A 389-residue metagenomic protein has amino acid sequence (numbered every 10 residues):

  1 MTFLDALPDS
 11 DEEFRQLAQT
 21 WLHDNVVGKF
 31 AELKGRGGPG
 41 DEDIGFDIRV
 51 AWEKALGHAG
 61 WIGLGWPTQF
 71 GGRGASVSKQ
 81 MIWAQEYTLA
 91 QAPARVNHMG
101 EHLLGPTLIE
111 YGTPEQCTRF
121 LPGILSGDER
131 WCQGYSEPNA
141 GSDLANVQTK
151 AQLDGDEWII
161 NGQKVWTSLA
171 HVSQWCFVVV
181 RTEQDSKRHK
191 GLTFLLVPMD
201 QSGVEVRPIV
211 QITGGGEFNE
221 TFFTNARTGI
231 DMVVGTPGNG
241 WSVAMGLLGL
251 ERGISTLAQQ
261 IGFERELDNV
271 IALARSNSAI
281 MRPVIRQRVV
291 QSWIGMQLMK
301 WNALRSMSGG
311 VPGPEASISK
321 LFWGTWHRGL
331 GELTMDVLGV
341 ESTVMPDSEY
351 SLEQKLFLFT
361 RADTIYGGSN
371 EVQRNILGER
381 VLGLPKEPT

Functional and structural regions predicted by a protein language model:
M1-H98, R119-S126, N269, S276 (+5 more regions): Amphipathic, small/basic residue-rich leader segments at the start of a protein or domain
F3-L4, S78, I82-W83, A94 (+4 more regions): Glycine-rich phosphate/cofactor-binding loops in nucleotide/flavin-utilizing enzymes
F3-L7, E13-F14, V204-W301, D363: Glycine-rich beta->alpha junctions and the first turn(s) of the following alpha-helix
F30-G40, R275, A279-R286, Q297-S348: C-terminal helix-coil-helix/basic helical segment that borders enzyme active sites and/or dimer interfaces and provides
V96-E115, G141: N-terminal glycine-rich flavin-associated loop
G127-Y135: A short, Trp-centered hydrophobic/proline-enriched beta-strand micro-motif
T149-Q152: A structural signal for short hydrophobic beta-strand segments in well-ordered beta-sheet cores
D156-E157, N161-R207: A short core secondary-structure module
